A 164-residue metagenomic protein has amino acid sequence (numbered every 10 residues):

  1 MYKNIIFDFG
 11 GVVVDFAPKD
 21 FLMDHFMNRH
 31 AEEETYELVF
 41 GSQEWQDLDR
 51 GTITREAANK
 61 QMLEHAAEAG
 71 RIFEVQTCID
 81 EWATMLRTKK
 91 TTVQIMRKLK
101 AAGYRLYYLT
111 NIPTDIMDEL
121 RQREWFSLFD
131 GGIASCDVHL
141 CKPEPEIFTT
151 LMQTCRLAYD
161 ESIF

Functional and structural regions predicted by a protein language model:
M1-G41, E64: Active-site neighborhood of HAD-like aspartate-dependent phosphohydrolases
N4, C141-F164: Conserved Lys-Pro-Asp/Glu-containing loop-to-beta segment of HAD-superfamily phosphomonoesterases, centered on
V12-V13, P18-D20, I112-D115, V138-H139: Short, solvent-exposed loop/turn segments at secondary-structure junctions
D20-F21, Q43, A57, Q61 (+3 more regions): Alpha-helical elements of Rossmann-like donor-binding domains used by nucleotide-donor carbohydrate transfer enzymes
F26-R29, K90-D137: Substrate-recognition/cap helix-loop segment adjacent to the acidic, metal-dependent catalytic center of Asp-based
A31-F40, E44-D47, C78-K90: Helical cap/lid subdomains and adjacent loops of hydrolase enzymes that gate the active-site channel and determine
W45-C78: A metal-dependent, Asp-based hydrolase signature
R71-Y107, P145: Short, acidic loop-to-helix structural element flanking the phosphoryl-transfer center in phosphate-processing enzymes
